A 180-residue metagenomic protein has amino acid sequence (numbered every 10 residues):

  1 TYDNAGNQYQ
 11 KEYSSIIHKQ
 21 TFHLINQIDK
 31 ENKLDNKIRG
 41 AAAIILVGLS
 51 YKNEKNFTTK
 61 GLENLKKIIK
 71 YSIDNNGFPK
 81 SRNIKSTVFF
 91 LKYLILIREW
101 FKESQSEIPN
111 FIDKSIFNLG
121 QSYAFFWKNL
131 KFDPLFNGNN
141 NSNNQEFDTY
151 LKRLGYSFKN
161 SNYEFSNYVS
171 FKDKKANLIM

Functional and structural regions predicted by a protein language model:
T1-I116: Aromatic-lined, polymer-binding surfaces characteristic of secreted/periplasmic polysaccharide-degrading enzymes
F78-M180: Carbohydrate-active enzyme catalytic cores, enriched for enzymes that act on polyanionic acidic polysaccharides
